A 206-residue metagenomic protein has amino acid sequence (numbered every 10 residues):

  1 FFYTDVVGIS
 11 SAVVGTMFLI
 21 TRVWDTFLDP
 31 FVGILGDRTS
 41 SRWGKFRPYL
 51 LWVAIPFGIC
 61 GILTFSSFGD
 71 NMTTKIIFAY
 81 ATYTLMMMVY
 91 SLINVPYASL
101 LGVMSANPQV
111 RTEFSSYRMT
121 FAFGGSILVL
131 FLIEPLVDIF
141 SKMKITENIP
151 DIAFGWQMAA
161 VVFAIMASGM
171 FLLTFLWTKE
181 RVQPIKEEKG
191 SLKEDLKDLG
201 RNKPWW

Functional and structural regions predicted by a protein language model:
F1-W206: Membrane-embedded alpha-helical bundles of multi-pass transporters/translocases, especially carrier/permease families
